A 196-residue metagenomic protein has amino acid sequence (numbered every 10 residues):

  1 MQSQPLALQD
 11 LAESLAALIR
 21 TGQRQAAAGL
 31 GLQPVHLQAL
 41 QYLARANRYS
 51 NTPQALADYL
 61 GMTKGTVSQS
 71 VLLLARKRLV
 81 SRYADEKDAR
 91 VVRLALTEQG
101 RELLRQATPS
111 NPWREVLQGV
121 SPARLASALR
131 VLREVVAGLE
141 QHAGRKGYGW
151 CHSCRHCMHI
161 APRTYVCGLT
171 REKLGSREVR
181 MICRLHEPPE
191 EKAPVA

Functional and structural regions predicted by a protein language model:
M1-L30: N-terminal leader segment of winged-helix/HTH proteins
A7-L11, L18, Q38-Y42, E102 (+1 more regions): Pre-recognition alpha-helix immediately N-terminal to the DNA-recognition helix within helix-turn-helix or winged-helix
R24-T63: N-terminal helix-turn-helix DNA-binding core of bacterial DNA-binding proteins
R48-V92: Canonical helix-turn-helix DNA-binding module
L73-L125: Charged, amphipathic alpha-helical coiled-coil/dimerization segments
V91, K146-G149, P162, E178: Flanking scaffold residues of small Cys/His-coordinated metal-binding clusters
Q106-R155: Terminal interaction helix/tail motif
M158-A196: Long, low-complexity, charge-rich intrinsically disordered regions
